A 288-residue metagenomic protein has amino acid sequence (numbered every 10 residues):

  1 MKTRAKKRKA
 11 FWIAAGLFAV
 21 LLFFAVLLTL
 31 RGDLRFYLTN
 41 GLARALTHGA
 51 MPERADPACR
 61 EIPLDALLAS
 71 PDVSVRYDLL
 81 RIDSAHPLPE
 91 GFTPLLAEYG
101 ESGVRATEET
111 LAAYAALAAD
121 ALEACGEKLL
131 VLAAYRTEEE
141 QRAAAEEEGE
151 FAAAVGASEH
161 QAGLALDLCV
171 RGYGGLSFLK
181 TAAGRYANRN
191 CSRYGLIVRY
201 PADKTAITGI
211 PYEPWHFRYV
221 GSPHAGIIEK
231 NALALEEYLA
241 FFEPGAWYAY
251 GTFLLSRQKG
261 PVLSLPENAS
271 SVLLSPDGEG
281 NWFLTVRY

Functional and structural regions predicted by a protein language model:
K2-A134, E138-Y288: Extracytoplasmic cell-surface/polysaccharide-interacting catalytic and binding patches
